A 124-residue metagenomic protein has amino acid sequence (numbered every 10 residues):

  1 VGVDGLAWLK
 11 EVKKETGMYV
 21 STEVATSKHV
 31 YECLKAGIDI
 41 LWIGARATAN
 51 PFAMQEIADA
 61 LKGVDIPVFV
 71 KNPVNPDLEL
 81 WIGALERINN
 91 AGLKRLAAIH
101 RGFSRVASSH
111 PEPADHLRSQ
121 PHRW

Functional and structural regions predicted by a protein language model:
V1-D4: Glycine-rich, proline-tolerant flexible connector loops at the mouths of alpha/beta enzymes
V12-E15, A36, G44, A60 (+1 more regions): Mid-sequence acidic-hydrophobic segments that form the walls of catalytic/ligand-binding cavities or oligomerization
V12-Y19, H122-W124: A structural motif corresponding to the C-terminal end of an alpha-helix and its immediate exit/capping segment
T16-T26, V30, I38-A53, I66-L78 (+1 more regions): Catalytic beta/alpha-barrel core
C33: Conserved structured catalytic cores and adjacent interaction surfaces of nucleotide-binding/hydrolyzing enzymes
M54-W124: Catalytic alpha/beta core domains of metabolic enzymes, predominantly
